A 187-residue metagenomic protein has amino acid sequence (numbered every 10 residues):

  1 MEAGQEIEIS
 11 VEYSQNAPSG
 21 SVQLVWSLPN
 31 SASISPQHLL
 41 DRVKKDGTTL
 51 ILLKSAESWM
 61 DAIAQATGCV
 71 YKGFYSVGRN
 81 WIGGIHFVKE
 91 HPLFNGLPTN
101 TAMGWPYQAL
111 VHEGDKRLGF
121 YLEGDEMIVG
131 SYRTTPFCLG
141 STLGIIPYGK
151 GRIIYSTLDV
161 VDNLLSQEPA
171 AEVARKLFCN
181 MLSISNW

Functional and structural regions predicted by a protein language model:
M1-I34, K45: Acidic/polar, compositionally biased interaction segments
E2, V43-K44, I146-G149: Extracellular/periplasmic catalytic domains that process cell-envelope and extracellular macromolecules
S35-V111, T134, S166-V173, L177 (+1 more regions): A glycine-rich, often tryptophan-bearing local segment used as a flexible ligand/cofactor-contacting loop or short
D46-T49, G151-R152, W187: Loop/turn elements at helix/coil->beta-strand transitions in domains of secreted/extracellular proteins
L122-S131: Short, hydrophobic/aromatic-rich segments at coil-to-beta transitions
T134, C138-G149: Short, surface-exposed beta-strand/loop micro-motifs that present aromatic residues
I153-L158: Active-site-proximal beta-strand elements of phosphoester/diester hydrolases
